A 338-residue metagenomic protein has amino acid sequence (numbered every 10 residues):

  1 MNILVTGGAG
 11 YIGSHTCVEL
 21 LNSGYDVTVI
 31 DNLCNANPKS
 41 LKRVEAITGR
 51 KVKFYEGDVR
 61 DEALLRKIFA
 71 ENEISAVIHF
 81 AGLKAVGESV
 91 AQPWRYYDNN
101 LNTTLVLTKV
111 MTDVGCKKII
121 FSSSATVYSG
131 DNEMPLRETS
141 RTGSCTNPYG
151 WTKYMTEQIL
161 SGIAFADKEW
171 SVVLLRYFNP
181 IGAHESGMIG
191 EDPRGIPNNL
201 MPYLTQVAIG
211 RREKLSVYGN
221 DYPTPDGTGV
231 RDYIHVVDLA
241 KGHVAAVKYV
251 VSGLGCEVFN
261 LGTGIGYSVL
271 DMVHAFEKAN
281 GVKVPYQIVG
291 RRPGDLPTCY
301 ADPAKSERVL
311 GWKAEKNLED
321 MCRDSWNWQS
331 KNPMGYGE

Functional and structural regions predicted by a protein language model:
M1-A183: N-terminal Rossmann-like NAD(P)+-binding domain of SDR-like oxidoreductases, especially those catalyzing
N2-L4, W94-R95, N147, E191 (+4 more regions): Short, contiguous strand/loop micro-motifs
G57, F69, Y96, S144 (+5 more regions): Pocket-edge positions in alpha/beta enzyme catalytic cores
Y97, T146-Y154, G190, R194-N198 (+2 more regions): Short-chain dehydrogenase/reductase
G182-H184, D221-Y222: Short, basic/glycine-rich phosphate-binding loops at helix/coil junctions that contact nucleotide phosphates
H184-P197, L204-V207, E213: Hydrophobic, Gly/Ser/Ala-rich alpha-helical and linker tracts in large acyl-processing enzymes of secondary/lipid
L200-E338: C-terminal substrate-binding subdomain of Rossmann-fold SDR/epimerase-dehydratase oxidoreductases
